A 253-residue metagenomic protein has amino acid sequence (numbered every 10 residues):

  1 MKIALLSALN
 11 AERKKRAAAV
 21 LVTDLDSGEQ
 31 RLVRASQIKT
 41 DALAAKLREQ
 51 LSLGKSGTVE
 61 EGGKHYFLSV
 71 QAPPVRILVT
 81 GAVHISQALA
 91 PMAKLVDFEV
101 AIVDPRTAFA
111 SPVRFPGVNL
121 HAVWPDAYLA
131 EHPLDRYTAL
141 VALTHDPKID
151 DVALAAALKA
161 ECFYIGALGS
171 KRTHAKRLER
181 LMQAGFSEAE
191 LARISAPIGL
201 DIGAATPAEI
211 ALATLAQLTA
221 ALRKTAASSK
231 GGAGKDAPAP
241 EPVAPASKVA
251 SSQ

Functional and structural regions predicted by a protein language model:
M1-H121, D135-T138, T173, A221-G231 (+1 more regions): Segments forming oxygen-rich coordination pockets for charged ligands
S27, H145-K148, S170-K171: Short glycine-rich anion-binding loops that position phosphate/pyrophosphate groups of nucleotides and phosphorylated
T80, L143-T144, A167-L168, P197: Thr-Gly-centered strand-to-loop micro-motif
M92-D97, A156-K159, M182-Q183: Short, solvent-exposed amphipathic alpha-helical segments in soluble enzyme and RNA/protein-processing domains
D126-R136: Short amphipathic alpha-helix with an adjacent loop that forms part of the alpha/beta core around
A139, A155-R180: ADP-ribose/adenylate-binding Rossmann-like module
K148-D151, A155: Cytosolic regulatory regions of ion transport systems
L168-Q253: Adenosine-phosphate binding glycine-rich loop
